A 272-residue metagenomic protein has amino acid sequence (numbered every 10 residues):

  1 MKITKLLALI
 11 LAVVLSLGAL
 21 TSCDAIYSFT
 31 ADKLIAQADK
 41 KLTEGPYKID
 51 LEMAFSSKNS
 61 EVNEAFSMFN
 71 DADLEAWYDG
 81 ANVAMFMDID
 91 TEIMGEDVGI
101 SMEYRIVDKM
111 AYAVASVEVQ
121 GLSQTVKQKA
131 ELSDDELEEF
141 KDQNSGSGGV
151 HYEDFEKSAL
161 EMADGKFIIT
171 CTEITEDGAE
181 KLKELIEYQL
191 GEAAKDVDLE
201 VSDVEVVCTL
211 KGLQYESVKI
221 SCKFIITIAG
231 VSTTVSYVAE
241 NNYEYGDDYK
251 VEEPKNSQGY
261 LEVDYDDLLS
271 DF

Functional and structural regions predicted by a protein language model:
M1-K2: N-terminal secretory signal peptides that target proteins for export/translocation
K5-V13: Sec-dependent N-terminal signal peptides
G18-S22: C-terminal motif of bacterial Sec signal peptides marking the signal peptidase cleavage site
D24-F272: Subset-of-secretome marker
